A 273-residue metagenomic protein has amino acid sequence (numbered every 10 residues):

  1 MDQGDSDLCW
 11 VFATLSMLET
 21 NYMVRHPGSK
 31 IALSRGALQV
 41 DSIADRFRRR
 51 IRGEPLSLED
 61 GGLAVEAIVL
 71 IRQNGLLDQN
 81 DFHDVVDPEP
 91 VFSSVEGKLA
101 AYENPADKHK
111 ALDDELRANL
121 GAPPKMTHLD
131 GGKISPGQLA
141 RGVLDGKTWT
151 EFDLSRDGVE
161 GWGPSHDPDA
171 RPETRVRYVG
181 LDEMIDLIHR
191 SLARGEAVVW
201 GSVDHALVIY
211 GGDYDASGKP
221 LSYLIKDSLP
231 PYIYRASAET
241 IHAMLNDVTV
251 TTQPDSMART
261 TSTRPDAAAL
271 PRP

Functional and structural regions predicted by a protein language model:
M1-D7, I51-E59, K98-E103, P172-Y178 (+1 more regions): Second-shell loop/turn segments in exported
Q3-L18, S57-V69: Active-site nucleophilic cysteine motif
D5, L18-R25, S34-Q39: General structural concept
L8-V11, G36-V40, A67-L70, D78-D81 (+3 more regions): Structural recognition of the beta-strand scaffold that forms the well-ordered cores of secreted hydrolase catalytic
A13, M17, N21-H26, R72-N80 (+1 more regions): Sec/Tat-exported extracytoplasmic proteins
L15-M17, I43-R46, D78, V86 (+3 more regions): Solvent-exposed loop/turn segments at secondary-structure junctions within structured extracellular/periplasmic domains
P27, K110-P273: Active-site signature of cysteine proteases
G28-L129: Papain-like cysteine protease catalytic cores
